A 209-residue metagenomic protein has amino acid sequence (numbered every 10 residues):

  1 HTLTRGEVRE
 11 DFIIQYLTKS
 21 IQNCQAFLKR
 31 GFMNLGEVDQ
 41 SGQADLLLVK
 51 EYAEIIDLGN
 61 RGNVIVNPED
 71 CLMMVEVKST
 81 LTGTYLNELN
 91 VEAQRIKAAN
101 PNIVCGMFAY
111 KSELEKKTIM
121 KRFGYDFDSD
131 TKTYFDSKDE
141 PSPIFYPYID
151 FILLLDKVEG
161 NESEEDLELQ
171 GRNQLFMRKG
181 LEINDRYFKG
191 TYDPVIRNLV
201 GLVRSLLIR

Functional and structural regions predicted by a protein language model:
H1-A44, L48-R209: Intrinsically disordered, low-complexity Ser/Thr/Pro/Gly-rich regulatory segments
